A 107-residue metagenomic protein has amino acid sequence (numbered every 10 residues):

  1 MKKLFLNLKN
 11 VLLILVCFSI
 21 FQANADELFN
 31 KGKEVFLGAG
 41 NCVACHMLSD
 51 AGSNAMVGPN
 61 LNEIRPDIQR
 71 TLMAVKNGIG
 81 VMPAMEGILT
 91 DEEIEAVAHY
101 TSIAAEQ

Functional and structural regions predicted by a protein language model:
M1-N30, Q69, A74-V75, I88 (+1 more regions): Post-cleavage N-terminal segment of exported redox proteins
E27-L48, E63, N77: Sequence/structural segment immediately N-terminal to covalent heme-attachment motifs in c-type and related
E34, A51-S53, M73: Short secondary-structure boundary/capping segments
N41, D67, V81: Short phosphate-engaging motifs
A51, P66-D67: Short Cys/His-rich micro-motifs in 6-15 aa windows
N54-E63, A74-Q107: Axial heme c-ligation environment in periplasmic c-type cytochrome domains
